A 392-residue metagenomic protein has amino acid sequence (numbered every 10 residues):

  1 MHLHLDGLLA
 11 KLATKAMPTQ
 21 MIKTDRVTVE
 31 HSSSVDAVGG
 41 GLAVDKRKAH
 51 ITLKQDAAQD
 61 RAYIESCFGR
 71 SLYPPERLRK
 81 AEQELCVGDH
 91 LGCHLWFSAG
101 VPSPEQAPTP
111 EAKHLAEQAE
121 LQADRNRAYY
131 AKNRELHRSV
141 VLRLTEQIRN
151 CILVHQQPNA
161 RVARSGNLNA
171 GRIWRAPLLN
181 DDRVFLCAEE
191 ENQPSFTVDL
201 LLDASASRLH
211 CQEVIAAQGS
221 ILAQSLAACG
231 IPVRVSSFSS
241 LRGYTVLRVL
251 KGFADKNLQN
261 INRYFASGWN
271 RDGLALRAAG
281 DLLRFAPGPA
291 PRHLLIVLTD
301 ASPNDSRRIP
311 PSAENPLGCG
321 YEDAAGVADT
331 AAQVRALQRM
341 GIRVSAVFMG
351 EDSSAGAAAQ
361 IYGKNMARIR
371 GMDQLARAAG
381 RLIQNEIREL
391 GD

Functional and structural regions predicted by a protein language model:
M1-T145, V162, N365-R370, A378-R381 (+1 more regions): Extended non-core architectural segments that shape protein topology and connectivity
A119-D392: Acidic, glycine-rich A-domain
